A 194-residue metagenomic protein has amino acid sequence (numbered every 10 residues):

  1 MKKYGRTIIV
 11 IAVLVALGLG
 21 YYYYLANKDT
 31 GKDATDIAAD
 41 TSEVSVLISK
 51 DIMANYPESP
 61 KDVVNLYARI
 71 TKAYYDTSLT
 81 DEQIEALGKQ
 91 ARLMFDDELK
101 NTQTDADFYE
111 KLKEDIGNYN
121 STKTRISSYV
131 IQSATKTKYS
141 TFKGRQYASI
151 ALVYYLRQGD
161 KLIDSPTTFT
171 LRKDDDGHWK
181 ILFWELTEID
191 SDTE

Functional and structural regions predicted by a protein language model:
M1-S45: Amphipathic, hydrophobic N-terminal targeting peptides for secretion and organelle import
T7-I8, K89-M94, S165-P166: Short, charged low-complexity linear motifs
T30-S42, L162-E194: Short beta-strand edge/turn micro-motifs at domain boundaries
S42-S121: Core segments of small alpha/beta cavity-forming domains
L47, S149-A151, T170: Soluble periplasmic/extracytoplasmic beta-strand elements of cell-envelope proteins
V63, A148, S165-T167: Hydrophobic core residues within well-ordered beta-strands of beta-rich domains
A86, L93-M94, F108-K111, A134-T137 (+2 more regions): Noncatalytic linker/hinge segments flanking ATPase motor cores
L112-Q158: Surface-exposed, charged secondary-structure patches
